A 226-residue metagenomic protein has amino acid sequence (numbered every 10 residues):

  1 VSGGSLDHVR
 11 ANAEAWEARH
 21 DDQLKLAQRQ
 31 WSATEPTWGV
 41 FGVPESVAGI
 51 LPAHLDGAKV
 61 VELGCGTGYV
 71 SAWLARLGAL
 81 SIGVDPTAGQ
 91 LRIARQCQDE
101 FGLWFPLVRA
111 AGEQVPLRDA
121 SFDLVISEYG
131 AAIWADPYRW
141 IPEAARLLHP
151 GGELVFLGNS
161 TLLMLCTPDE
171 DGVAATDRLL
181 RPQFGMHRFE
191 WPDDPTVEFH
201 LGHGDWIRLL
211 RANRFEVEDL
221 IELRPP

Functional and structural regions predicted by a protein language model:
V1-W31: N-terminal, positively charged/glycine-rich alpha-helical extensions of SAM-dependent methyltransferases
R29-G57: Conserved alpha-helix/loop element of class I SAM-dependent methyltransferases that forms part of the SAM/SAH-binding
K59-Q114: Class I SAM-dependent methyltransferase SAM/SAH-binding core
E113-L124: A short acidic, Gly/Pro-enriched loop at the edge of an enzyme's catalytic core that lines a small-molecule cofactor
L124-Y138: A short SAM/SAH-binding and catalytic strip from SAM-dependent methyltransferases
Y138-E153: A short glycine-rich, Lys/Arg-flanked "PGG" loop and its adjoining helix->strand segment in the class I
E153-H187: Conserved class I S-adenosyl-L-methionine
V197-L220: Short alpha-helix
